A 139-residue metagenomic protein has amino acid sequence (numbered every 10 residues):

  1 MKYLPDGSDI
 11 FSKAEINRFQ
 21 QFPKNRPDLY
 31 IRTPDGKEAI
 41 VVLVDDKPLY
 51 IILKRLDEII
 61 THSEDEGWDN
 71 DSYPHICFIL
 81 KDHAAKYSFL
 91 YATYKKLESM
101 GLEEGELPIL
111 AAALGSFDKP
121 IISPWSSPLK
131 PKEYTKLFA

Functional and structural regions predicted by a protein language model:
M1-A139: Electrostatic, structured charged patches in enzyme active sites and in nucleic-acid/phosphate-binding
